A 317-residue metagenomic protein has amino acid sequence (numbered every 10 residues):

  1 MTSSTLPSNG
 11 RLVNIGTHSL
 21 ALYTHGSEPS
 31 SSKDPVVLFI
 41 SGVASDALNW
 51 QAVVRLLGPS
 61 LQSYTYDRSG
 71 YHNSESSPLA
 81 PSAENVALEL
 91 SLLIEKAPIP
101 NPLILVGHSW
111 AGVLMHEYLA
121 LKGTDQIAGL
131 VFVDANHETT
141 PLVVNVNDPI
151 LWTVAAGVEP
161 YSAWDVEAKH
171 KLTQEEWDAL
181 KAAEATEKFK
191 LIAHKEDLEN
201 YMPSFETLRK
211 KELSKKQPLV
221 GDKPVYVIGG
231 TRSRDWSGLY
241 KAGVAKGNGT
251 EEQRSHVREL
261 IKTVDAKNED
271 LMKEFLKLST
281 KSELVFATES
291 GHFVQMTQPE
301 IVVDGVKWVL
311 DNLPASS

Functional and structural regions predicted by a protein language model:
T2-S19: N-terminal cap/lid segment of alpha/beta-hydrolase-fold proteins
G16-N73, L121: Conserved HGGG/HGGXW glycine-rich cap/lid loop of the alpha/beta-hydrolase fold
H25, P29, R68-V106, L121-K122 (+1 more regions): Active-site loop/oxyanion-hole signature of alpha/beta-hydrolase fold enzymes
Y66-Y71, F132-A135, G230-R232, E289: Active-site loop/turn elements of alpha/beta-hydrolase fold enzymes, especially the short glycine-/histidine-rich
P100-V144: Conserved hydrolase catalytic core segment
V131-V166, N200-T207: Flexible "cap/lid" loop of the alpha/beta hydrolase fold
A179-F286: Conserved serine/cysteine hydrolase catalytic core
D270-K273, K277-S317: Catalytic active-site module of serine/aspartate enzymes centered on a nucleophile-bearing elbow/loop
